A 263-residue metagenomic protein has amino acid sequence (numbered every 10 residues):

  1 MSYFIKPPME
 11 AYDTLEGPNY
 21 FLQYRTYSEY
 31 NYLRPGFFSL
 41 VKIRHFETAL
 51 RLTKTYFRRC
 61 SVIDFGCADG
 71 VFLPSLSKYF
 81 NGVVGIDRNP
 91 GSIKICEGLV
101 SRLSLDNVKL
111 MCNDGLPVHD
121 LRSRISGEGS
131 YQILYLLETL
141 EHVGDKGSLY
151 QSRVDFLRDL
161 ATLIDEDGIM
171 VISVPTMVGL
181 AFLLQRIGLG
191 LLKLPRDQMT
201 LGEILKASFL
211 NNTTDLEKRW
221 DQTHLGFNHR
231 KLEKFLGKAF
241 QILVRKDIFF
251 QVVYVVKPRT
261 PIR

Functional and structural regions predicted by a protein language model:
K6-I43, R88, G115-L116, V143-D165 (+1 more regions): S-adenosyl-L-methionine-dependent methyltransferase catalytic module, highlighting the catalytic core
L40-C60: Conserved alpha-helix/loop element of class I SAM-dependent methyltransferases that forms part of the SAM/SAH-binding
F65: Conserved beta-strand/loop positions that form the S-adenosyl-L-methionine
A68: Conserved glycine-rich SAM-binding loop
V71, S75-P117: Class I SAM-dependent methyltransferase SAM/SAH-binding core
V118-E128: Short amphipathic alpha-helix with an adjacent loop that forms part of the alpha/beta core around
Y135: A conserved beta-strand element that flanks and buttresses the S-adenosyl-L-methionine
T139: Hydrophobic adenine-recognition pocket in adenosine-nucleotide-binding enzymes
